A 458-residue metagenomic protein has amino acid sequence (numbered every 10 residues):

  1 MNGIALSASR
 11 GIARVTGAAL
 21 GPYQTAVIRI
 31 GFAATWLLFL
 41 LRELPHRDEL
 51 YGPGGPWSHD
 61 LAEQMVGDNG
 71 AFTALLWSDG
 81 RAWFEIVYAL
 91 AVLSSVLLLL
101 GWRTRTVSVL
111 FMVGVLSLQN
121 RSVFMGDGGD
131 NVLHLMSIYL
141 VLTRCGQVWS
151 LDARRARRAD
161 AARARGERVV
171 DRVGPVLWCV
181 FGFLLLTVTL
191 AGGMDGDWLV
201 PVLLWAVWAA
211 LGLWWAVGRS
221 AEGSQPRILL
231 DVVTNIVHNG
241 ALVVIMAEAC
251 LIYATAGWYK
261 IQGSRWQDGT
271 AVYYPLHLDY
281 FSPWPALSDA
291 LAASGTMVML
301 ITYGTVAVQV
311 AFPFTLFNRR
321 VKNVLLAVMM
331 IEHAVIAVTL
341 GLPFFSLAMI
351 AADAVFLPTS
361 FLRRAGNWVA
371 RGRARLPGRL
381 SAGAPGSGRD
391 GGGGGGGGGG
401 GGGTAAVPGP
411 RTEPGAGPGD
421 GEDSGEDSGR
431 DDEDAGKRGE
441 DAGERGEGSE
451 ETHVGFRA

Functional and structural regions predicted by a protein language model:
M1-A458: Alpha-helical membrane-anchoring segments
